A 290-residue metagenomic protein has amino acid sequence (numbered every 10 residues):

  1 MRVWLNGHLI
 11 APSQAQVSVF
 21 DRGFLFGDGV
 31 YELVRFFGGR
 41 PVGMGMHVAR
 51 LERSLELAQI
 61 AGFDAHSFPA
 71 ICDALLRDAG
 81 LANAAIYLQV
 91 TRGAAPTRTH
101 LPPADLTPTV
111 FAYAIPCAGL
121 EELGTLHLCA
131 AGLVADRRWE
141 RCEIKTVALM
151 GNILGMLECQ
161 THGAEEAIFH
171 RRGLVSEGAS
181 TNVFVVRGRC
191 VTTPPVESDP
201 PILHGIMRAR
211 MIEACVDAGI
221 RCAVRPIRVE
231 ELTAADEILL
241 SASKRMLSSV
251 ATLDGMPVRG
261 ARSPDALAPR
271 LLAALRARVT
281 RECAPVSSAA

Functional and structural regions predicted by a protein language model:
M1-H66, A70-R77, P96-A290: Helix-start/capping segments and mature chain N-termini
D78-V90, T97: Ordered, amphipathic secondary-structure segments that act as subunit-interaction surfaces in large macromolecular
